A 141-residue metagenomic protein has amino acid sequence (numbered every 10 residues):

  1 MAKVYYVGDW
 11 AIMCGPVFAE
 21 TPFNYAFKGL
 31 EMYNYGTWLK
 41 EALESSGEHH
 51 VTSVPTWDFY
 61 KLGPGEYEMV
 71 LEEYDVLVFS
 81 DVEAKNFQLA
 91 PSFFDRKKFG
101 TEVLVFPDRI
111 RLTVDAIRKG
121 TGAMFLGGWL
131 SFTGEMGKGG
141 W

Functional and structural regions predicted by a protein language model:
M1-V76, S80-E83, G127-T133, G140: Aromatic-Pro/Gly-enriched surface loop or interdomain linker that acts as a lid/target-recognition segment
V70, E83-W141: A glycine-rich, often tryptophan-bearing local segment used as a flexible ligand/cofactor-contacting loop or short
